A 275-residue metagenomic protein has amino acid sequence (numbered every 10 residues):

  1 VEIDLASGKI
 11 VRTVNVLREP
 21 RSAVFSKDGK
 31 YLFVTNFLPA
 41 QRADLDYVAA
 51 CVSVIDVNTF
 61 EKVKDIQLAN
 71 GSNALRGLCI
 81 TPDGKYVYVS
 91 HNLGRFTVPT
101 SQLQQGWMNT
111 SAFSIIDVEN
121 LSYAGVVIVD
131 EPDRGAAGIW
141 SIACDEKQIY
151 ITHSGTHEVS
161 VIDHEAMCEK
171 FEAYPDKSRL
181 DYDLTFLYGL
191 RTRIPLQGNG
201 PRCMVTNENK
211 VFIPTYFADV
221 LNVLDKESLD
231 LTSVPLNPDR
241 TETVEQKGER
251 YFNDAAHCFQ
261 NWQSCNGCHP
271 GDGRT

Functional and structural regions predicted by a protein language model:
D4-G8, D56-F60, V118-L121, H164-M167 (+1 more regions): Short loop/turn segments that connect beta-strands within beta-propeller blades
K9-V14, E61-Q67, A124-P132, G189-P195 (+1 more regions): A short beta-strand motif characteristic of beta-propeller blades
V16, G71, G135, F186-L187 (+2 more regions): Conserved loop/turn at the beginning of each blade in beta-propeller domains
K27-D28, P82-G84, C144-E146, T206-N209: Residue-level detector of Asp-centered blade-edge/turn motifs that repeat once per structural unit in beta-propeller
T35-A49, V89-T110, E165-Y174: Short, conserved, GDST-rich strand-edge loop motifs in beta-rich repeat architectures
C258-D272: The canonical Cys-X-X-Cys-His
